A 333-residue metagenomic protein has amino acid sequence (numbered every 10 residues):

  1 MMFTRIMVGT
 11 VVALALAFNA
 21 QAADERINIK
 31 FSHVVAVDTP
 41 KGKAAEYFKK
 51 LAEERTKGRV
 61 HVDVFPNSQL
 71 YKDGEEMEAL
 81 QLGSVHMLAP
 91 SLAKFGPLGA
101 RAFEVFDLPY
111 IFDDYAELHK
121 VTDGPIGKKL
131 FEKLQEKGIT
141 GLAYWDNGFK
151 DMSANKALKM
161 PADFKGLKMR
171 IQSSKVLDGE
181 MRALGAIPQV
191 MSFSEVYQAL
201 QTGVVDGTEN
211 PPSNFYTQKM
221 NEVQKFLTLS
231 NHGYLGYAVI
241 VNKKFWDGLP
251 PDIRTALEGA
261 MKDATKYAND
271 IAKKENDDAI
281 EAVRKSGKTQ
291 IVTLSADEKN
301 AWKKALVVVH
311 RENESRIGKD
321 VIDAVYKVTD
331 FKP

Functional and structural regions predicted by a protein language model:
M1-R5: Positively charged n-region of N-terminal signal peptides that target proteins for export
M7-A17: Bacterial N-terminal signal peptides
G9, A23-E117, P125-P333: N-terminal secretory/targeting leader peptides
